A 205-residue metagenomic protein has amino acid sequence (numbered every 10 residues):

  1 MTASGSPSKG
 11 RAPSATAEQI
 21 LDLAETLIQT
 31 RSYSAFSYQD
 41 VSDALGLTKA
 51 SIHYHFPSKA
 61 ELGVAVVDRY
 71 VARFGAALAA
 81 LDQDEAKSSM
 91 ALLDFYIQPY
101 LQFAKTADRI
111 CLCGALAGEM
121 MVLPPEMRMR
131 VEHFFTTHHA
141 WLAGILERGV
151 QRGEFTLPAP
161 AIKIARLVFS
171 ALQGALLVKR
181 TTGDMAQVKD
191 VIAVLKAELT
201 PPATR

Functional and structural regions predicted by a protein language model:
M1-A15, R205: N-terminal intrinsically disordered/low-complexity leader segments
Q19, L23-E61, A65: Helix-turn-helix
S34, F103, R148, V168-A186 (+1 more regions): Amphipathic C-terminal alpha-helical segment
Y38, K59, G63, L93 (+4 more regions): A general structural signal for well-ordered alpha-helical segments in protein cores
F56, L116-L123: Short helix-capping/turn signature of helix-turn-helix
A65, R69, A79-R109, A161-V168: Hydrophobic alpha-helical connector segments
G75, M90, D94, T106 (+4 more regions): Amphipathic alpha-helical packing segments from all-alpha helical-bundle domains
